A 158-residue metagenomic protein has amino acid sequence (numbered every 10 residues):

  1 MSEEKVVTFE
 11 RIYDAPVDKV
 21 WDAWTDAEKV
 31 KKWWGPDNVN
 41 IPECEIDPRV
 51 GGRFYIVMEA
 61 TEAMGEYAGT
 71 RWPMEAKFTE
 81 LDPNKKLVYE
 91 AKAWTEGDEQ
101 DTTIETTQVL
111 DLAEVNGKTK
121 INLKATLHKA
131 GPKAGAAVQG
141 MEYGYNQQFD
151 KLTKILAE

Functional and structural regions predicted by a protein language model:
M1-I41: Hydrophobic ligand-binding cavity/cleft-lining segments
E3, K154-E158: Generic C-terminal helix-cap and adjacent flexible tail
E3, P48, A68-W72, Q100-I104 (+1 more regions): A generic structural micro-feature
T8, I41, R71-E75, I104-Q108: Short, surface-exposed coil-to-beta transition loops
V17-D18, I46-V50, T79-K86, D111-K120 (+1 more regions): A short, structured loop/turn motif at beta-sheet edges
V20, V30, F54, F78 (+4 more regions): Hydrophobic pocket/interface hotspot
E43-K92: Glycine-rich portal/gate segments that line the openings of hydrophobic small-molecule binding cavities
E90-A91, G97-Y143: Beta-strand/loop substructures that line and gate deep hydrophobic ligand-binding cavities in soluble
